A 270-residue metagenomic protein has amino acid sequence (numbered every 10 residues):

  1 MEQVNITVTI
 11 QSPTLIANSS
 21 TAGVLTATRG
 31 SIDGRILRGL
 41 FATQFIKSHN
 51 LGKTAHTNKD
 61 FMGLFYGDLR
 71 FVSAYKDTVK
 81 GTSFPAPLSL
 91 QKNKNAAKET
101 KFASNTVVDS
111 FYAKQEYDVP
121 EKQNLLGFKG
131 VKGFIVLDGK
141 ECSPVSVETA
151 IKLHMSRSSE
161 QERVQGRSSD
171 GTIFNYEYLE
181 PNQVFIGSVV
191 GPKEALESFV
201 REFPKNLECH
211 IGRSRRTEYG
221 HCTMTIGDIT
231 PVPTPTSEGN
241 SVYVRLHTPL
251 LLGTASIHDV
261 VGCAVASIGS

Functional and structural regions predicted by a protein language model:
M1-S270: Basic, Gly/Ser/Thr-rich N-terminal segments that form RNA-phosphate-binding interfaces in CRISPR RAMP
